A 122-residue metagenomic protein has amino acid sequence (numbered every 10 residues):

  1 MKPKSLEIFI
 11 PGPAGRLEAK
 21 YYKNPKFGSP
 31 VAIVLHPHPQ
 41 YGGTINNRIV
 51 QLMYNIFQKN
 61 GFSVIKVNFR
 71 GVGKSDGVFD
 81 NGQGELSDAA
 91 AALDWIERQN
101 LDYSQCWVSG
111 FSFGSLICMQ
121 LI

Functional and structural regions predicted by a protein language model:
M1-I8: A domain-start/cap signature at the N-terminus of enzymes
I10, G15-L101: Serine-hydrolase catalytic machinery in alpha/beta-hydrolase-like enzymes
F57, L121-I122: Aromatic pocket-lining residues of Rossmann-like dinucleotide-binding sites
A89, C118-L121: Hydrophobic packing residues within well-ordered alpha-helices of enzyme cores
Q105-W107: Residue in the alpha/beta-hydrolase core beta-strand immediately N-terminal to the catalytic nucleophile
G110-C118: Gly/Ala-rich beta-loop-alpha elbow adjacent to hydrolase catalytic centers
